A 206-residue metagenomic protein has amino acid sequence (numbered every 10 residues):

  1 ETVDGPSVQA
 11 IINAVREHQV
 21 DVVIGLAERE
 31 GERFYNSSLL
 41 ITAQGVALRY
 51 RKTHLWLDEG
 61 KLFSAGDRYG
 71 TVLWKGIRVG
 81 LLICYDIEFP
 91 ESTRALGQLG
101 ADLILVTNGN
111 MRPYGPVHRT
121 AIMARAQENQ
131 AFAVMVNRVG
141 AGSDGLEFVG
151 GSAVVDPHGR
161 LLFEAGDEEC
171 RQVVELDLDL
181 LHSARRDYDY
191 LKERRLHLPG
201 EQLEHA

Functional and structural regions predicted by a protein language model:
E1-D4, F34: Metal-dependent catalytic neighborhoods of phosphoester/phosphodiester hydrolases
V3-V23, E88-Q172: CN hydrolase (nitrilase-like) catalytic-core segments centered on the catalytic cysteine and neighboring Lys/Glu
Q9, N13, R29-D102, M111-T120 (+3 more regions): Active-site catalytic loop in hydrolytic enzyme cores
Q19, A27-E30: Glycine-rich, aromatic-flanked loop segments that form ligand/cofactor-binding clefts across common enzyme folds
Q19-V20, L55, A131, R186-D189 (+1 more regions): Generic structural signal for secondary-structure transition and capping sites
L26, I83, N137: A cross-domain feature marking catalytic cores of carbohydrate-active enzymes and several ubiquitous metabolic/repair
T71-L73, R138-A206: C-terminal beta-strand edge segments of enzyme domains
